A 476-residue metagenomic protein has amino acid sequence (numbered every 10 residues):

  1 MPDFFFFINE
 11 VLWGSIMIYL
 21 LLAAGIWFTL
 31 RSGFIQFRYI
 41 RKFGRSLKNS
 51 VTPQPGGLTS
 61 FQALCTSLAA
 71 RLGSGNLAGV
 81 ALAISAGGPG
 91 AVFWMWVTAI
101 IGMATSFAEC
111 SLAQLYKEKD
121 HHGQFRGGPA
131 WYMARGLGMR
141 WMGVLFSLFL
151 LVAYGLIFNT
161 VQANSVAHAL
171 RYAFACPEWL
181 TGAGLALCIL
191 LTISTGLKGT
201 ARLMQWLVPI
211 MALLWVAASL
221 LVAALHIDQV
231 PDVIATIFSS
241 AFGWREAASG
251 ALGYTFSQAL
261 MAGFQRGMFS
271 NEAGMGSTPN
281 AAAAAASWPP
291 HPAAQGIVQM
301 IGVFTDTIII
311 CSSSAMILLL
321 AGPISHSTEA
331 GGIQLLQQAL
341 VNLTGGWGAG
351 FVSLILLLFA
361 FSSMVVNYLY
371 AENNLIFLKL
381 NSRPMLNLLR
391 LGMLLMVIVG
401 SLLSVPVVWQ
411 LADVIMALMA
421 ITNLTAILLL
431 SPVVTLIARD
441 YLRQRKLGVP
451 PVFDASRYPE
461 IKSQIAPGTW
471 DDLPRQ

Functional and structural regions predicted by a protein language model:
M1-S74, I84-A91, G102, I398 (+1 more regions): N-terminal alpha-helical transmembrane segments of multi-pass membrane transport and channel/translocase proteins
N9-F43, S85-G123, T305-S313, A349 (+1 more regions): Extracellular loop-to-transmembrane helix junctions
M17, S32-Q36, G75-V80, P89 (+6 more regions): Transmembrane helix-loop junctions in multi-pass membrane proteins
L20-W27, R31-G44, N164-L170, C176-F238 (+1 more regions): Membrane-interface loop-to-helix entry segments
A24-T29, T98-G123, P129-I193, L354-M364: Helix-loop-helix module between adjacent transmembrane segments
T29, F107-K117, L220-T236, W244 (+3 more regions): Extracellular/periplasmic helix-exit of transmembrane alpha-helices
F34-T59, L82-I84, G88-V92, W96 (+4 more regions): Flexible loop linkers connecting adjacent transmembrane helices in multi-pass alpha-helical membrane transporters
Q54-A86, L112-A130, A134, L151 (+1 more regions): Alpha-helical membrane segments and immediately flanking helix-loop junctions that form or couple to the substrate/ion
